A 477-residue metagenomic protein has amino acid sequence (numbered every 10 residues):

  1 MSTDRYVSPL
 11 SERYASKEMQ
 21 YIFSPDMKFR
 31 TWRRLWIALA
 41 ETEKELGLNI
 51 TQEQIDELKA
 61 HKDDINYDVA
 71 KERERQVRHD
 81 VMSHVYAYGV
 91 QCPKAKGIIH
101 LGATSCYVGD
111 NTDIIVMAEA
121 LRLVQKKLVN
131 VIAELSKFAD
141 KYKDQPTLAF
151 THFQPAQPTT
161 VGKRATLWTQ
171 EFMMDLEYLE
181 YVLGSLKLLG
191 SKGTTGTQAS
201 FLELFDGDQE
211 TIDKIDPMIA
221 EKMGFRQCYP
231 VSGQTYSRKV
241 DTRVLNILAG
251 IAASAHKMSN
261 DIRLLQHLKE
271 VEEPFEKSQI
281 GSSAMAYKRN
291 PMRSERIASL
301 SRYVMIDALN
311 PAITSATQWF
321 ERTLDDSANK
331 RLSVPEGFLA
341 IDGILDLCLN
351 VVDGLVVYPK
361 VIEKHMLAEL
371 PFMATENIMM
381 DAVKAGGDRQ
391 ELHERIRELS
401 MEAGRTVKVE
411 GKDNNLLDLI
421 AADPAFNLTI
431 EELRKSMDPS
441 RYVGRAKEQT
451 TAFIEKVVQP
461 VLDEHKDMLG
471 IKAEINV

Functional and structural regions predicted by a protein language model:
M1-A199, F205-A220, G281-S282, M292-R296 (+3 more regions): A helix-coil-helix interface module used to build multimeric assemblies and to scaffold catalytic/cofactor sites
Y14-M19, I37, K62-D68, F275-I280 (+5 more regions): Short acidic (Asp/Glu) and glycine-rich catalytic loops that position anionic groups and cofactors
Q20-S24, V69-K71, Q279-S299, E321-E336 (+4 more regions): Short beta-alpha connecting loops at secondary-structure transitions that line or flank enzyme active sites
E74, D113-V124, Q154-Q318, D325-G343: Charged, flexible cofactor/metal-binding loops and thiol motifs
E171, E391, R395-E398: Amphipathic alpha-helical hairpins
L202, D206, K222, C228-S232 (+5 more regions): A structural signal for small-residue-enriched, beta-sheet-centric alpha/beta enzyme cores and oligomeric scaffold folds
E272, R395-E402: Active/binding-pocket-proximal capping segment
Y303-R389, R395: Long, amphipathic alpha-helical stalk/connector segments used for oligomerization, subunit docking, or mechanical
